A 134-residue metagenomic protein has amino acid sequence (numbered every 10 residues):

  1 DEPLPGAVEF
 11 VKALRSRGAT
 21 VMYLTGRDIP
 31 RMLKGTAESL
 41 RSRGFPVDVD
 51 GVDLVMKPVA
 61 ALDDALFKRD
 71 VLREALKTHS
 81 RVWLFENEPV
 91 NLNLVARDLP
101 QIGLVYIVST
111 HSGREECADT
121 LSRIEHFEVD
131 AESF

Functional and structural regions predicted by a protein language model:
D1-P5: Metal-dependent phosphoesterase signature
G6-G18: Catalytic-core regions built around general acid/base machinery
R17-T20, D28-F134: C-terminal cap/substrate-recognition subdomain and adjoining C-terminal extension of metal-dependent phosphatase-like
T25: Conserved phosphate-coupling serine/threonine residues in phosphotransfer and NTP-handling enzymes
